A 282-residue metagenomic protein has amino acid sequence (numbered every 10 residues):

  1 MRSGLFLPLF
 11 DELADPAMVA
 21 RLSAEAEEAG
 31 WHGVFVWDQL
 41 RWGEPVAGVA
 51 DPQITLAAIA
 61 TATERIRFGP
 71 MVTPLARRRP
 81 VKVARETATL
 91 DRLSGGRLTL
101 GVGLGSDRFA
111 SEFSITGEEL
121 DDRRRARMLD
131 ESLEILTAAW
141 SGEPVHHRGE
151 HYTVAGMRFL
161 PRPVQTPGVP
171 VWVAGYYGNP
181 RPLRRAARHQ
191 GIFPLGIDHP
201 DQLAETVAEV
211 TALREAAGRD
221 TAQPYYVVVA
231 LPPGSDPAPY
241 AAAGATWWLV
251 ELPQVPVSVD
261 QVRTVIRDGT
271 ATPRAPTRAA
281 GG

Functional and structural regions predicted by a protein language model:
M1-G282: Active-site-adjacent structural elements that line small-molecule/cofactor binding pockets in enzymes
